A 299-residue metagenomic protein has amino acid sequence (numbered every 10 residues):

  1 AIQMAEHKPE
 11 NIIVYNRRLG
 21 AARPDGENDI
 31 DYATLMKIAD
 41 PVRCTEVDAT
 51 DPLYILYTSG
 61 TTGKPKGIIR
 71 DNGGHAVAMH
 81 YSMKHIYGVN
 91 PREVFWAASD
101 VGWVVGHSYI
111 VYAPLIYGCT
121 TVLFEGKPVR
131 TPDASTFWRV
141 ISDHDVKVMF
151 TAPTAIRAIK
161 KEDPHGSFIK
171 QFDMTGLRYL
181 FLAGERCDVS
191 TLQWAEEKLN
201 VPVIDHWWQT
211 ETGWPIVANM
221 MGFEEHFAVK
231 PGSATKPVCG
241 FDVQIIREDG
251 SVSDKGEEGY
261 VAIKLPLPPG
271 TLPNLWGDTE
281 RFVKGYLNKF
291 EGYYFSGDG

Functional and structural regions predicted by a protein language model:
A1, G67-I69, T120-V129, I204: Short beta-strand->loop structural element characteristic of the AMP-binding/adenylate-forming
A1-T34, D145, A152-P153: Structural core segment of the AMP-binding/adenylate-forming
I12-V14, R23-Y57, K64, G74 (+3 more regions): Conserved pre-ATP/AMP-binding loop-to-beta segment of ANL
T58, A262-G299: Conserved ATP-binding/catalytic segment of the ANL
A76-V94, V104-V148, K161-E162, S167: Conserved AMP-binding/adenylation subdomain of ANL enzymes
D100, G184, W208, T235 (+1 more regions): Active-site glycine-centered loops adjacent to acidic/histidine catalytic or metal-binding residues that shape
C119, K147-T151, K160-A228, D242 (+1 more regions): Gly/Ser/Thr-rich phosphate-binding loop
Q244-L265: Conserved beta-loop-beta connector loops within the AMP-binding
